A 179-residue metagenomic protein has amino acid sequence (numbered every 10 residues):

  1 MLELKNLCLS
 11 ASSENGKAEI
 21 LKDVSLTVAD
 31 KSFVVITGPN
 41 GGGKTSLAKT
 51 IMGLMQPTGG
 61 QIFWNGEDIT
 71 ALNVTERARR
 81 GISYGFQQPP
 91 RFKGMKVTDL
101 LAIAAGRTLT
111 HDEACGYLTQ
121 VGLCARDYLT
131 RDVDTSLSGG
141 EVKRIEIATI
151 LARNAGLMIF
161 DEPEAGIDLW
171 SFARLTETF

Functional and structural regions predicted by a protein language model:
T37-P39: The feature captures the beta-strand-to-loop junction immediately N-terminal to the Walker
M52: Helix-to-loop junction immediately C-terminal to a conserved catalytic motif
G60-E67, R80, E113: Conserved ABC transporter NBD signature motif
D68-S83: ABC ATPase NBD coupling module
Q88, G94-E113: Q-loop/switch helix immediately C-terminal to the Walker
I150-L151: ABC ATPase C-loop
M158-E162: Catalytic Walker B motif of ABC-type/P-loop ATPase nucleotide-binding domains
